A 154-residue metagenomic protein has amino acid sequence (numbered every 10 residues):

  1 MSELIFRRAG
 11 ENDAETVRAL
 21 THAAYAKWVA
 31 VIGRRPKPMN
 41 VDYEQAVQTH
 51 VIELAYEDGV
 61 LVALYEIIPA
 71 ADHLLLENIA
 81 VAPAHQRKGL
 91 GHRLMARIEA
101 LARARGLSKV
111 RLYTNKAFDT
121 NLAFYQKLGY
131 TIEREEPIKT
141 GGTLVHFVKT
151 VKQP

Functional and structural regions predicted by a protein language model:
S2-F6: Extreme N-terminal starter segment of soluble prokaryotic enzymes
R8-A84, M95-R97, L101, R105 (+2 more regions): Acetyl-CoA-dependent GNAT
A82-K88, K116-A117: Active-site acidic-Proline motif in GNAT/NAT acetyltransferases
H92: Residues forming the Rossmann-fold NAD(P)(H) cofactor-binding site
A102-T114: Conserved GNAT acetyl-CoA-binding A-motif
L112-N121, I138-T143: Conserved beta-strand-loop-alpha-helix junction that forms the acyl-donor binding cleft
Y125, Y130: Conserved active-site tyrosine of GNAT-family acetyltransferases
